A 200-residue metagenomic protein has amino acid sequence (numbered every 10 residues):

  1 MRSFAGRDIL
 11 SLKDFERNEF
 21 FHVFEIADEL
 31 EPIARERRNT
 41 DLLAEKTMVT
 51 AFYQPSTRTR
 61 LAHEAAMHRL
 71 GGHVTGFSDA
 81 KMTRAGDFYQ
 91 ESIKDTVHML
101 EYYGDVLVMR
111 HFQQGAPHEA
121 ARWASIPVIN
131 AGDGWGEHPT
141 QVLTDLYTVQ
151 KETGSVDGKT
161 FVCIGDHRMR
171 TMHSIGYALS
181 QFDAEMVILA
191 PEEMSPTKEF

Functional and structural regions predicted by a protein language model:
M1-A65: Positively charged, low-complexity intrinsically disordered leader regions
T47-Y103: Active-site cofactor/substrate anionic-group-binding motifs, chiefly glycine- and Lys/Arg-rich phosphate-binding loops
Y53-A66, K151-F200: Glycine-rich phosphate/diphosphate-binding loop of Rossmann-like nucleotide-binding domains
V74-G76, L107, V128, M186: Hydrophobic beta-strand scaffold residues
D79-K81, G132-E137, P191-M194: Short, acidic/turn-prone active-site loops that include or flank metal/cofactor- and phosphate-binding residues
Y89, K94-L100, G104-A178: Anion-binding alpha/beta catalytic cores of soluble intermediary-metabolism enzymes, centered on
